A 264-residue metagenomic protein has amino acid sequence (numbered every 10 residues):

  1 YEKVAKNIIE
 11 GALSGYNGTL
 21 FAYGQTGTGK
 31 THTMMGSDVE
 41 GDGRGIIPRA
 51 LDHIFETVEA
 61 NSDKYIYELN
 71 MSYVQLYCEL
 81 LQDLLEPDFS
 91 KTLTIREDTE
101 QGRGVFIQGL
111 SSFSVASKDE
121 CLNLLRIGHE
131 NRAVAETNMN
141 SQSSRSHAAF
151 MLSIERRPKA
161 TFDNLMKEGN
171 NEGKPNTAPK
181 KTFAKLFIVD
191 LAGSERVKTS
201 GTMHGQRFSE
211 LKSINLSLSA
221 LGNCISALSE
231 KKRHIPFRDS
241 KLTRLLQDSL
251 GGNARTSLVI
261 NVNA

Functional and structural regions predicted by a protein language model:
Y1-A264: Microtubule-binding structural modules
